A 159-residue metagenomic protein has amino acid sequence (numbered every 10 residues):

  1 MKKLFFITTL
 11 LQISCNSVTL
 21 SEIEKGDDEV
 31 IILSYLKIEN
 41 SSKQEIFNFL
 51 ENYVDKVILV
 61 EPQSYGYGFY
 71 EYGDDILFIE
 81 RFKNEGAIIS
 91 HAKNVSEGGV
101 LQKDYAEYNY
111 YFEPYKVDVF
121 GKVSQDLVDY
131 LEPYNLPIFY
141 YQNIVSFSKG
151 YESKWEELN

Functional and structural regions predicted by a protein language model:
L4-I13: Sec-dependent N-terminal signal peptides
N16-S17: Bacterial signal peptide processing site
E29-K37: Active-site-flanking beta-strand signature of metal-NTP-handling nucleotidyl enzymes and homologous cyclase-like
K37-S41, F82-E85: Structural beta->alpha junctions
S41-Y65, S96, V100, K154-N159: Short amphipathic alpha-helical segments
I58-Y65, R81-I144: An amphipathic, aromatic/His-enriched active-site/gating alpha helix that lines ligand/cofactor pockets
Y67-E71: Short beta-strand
I76-L77: Hydrophobic residues embedded in beta-strands of well-ordered beta-sheets
